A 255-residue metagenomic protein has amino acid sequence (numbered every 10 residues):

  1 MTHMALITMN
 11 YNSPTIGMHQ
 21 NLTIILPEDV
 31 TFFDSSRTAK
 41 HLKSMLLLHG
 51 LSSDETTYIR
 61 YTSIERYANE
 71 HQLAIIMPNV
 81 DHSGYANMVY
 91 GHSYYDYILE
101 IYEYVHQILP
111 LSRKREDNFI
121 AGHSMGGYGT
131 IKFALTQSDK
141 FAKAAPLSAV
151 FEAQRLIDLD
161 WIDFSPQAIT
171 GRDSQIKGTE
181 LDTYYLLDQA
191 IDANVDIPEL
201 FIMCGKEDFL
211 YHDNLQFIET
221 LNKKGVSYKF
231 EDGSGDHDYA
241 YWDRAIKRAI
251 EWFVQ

Functional and structural regions predicted by a protein language model:
M1-Q255: Non-catalytic cap/lid and distal C-terminal segments of serine-dependent acyl enzymes
